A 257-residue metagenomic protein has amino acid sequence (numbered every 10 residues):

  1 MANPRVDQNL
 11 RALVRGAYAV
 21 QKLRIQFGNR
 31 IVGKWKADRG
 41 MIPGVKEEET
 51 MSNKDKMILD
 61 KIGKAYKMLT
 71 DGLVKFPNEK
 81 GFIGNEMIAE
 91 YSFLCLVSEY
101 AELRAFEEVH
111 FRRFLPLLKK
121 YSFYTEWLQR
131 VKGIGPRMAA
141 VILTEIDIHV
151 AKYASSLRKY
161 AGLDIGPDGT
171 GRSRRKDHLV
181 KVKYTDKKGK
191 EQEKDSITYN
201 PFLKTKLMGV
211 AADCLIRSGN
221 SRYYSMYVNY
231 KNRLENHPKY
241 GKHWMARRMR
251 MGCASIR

Functional and structural regions predicted by a protein language model:
M1-K120: Long, charge-rich intrinsically disordered scaffolds of nucleic-acid metabolism proteins
R5-Q8, A12-R15, A19, S98 (+8 more regions): Conserved aromatic-histidine-acidic binding/catalytic patches
Q8-N29, G33, A140-E145, T205-D213 (+1 more regions): Short, hydrophobic/amphipathic alpha-helical patches that form generic packing surfaces within helical domains
G16, L23, S92, E99 (+7 more regions): Alpha-helical structural motif
R24-F27, K34, D38, H110 (+7 more regions): Short secondary-structure junctions and interdomain/linker hinges
D38, V45, L117, Y121 (+3 more regions): Residue-level signal for alpha-helical context at structural boundaries
F106-I148: Coiled-coil termination/hinge junctions
W127-L128, V141-A254: Phosphate-backbone recognition surface of nucleic-acid-processing proteins
